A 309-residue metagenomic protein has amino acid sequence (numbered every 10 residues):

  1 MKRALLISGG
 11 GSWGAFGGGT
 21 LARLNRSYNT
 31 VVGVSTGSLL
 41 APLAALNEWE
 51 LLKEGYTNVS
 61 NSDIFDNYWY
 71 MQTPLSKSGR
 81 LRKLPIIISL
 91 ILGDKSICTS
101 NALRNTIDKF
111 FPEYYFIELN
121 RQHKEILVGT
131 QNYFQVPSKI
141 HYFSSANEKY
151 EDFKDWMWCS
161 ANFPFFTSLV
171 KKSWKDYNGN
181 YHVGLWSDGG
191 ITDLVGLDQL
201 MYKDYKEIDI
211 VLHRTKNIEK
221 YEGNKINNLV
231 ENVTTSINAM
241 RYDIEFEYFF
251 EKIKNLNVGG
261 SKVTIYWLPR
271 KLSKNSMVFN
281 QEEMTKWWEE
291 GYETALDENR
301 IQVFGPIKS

Functional and structural regions predicted by a protein language model:
M1-V34, P42-S309: Patatin-like phospholipase
